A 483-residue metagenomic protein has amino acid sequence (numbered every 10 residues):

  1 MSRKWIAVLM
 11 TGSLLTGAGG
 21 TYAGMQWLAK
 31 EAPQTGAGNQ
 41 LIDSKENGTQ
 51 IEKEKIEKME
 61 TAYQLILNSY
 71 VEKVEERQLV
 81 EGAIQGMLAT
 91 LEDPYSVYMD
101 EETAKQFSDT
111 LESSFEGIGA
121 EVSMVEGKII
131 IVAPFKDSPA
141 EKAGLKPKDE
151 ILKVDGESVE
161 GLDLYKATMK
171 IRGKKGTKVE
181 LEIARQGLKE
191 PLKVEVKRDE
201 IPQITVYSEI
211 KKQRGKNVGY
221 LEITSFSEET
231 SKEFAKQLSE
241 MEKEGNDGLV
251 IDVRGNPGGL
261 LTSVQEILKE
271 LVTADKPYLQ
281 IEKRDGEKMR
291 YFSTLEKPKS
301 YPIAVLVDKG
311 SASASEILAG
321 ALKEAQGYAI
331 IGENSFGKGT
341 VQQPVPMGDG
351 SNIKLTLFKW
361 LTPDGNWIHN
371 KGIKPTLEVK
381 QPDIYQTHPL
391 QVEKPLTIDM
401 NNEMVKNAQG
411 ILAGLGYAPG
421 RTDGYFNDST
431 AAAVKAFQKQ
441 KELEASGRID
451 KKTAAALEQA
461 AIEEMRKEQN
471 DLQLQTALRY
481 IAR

Functional and structural regions predicted by a protein language model:
M1-M124, V159, K166-I201, T205-Y207 (+9 more regions): Intrinsically disordered, Ser/Thr/Pro/Gly-rich linkers and terminal tails that flank and connect PDZ domains
G12, E141, P147, D155 (+2 more regions): Cleft-lining beta-strand/loop regions that shape enzyme active-site pockets
Y70-L79, P94-E101, L249-V250, L279-K283 (+3 more regions): Surface-exposed patches in mature extracellular/periplasmic domains of secreted proteins
M99-K105, P147-I151, G156-L164, N334-S335 (+1 more regions): Short glycine/proline-centered loop/turn elements that form peptide/ligand docking sites
K136-D149, T205-Y207, M404, Y425-F426: PDZ/PDZ-like domain micro-motif
A140, L396-S446, K451-A460: A short amphipathic alpha-helical interaction element
A140-L162, L249-D252, L415-P419, A433-L443: Conserved PDZ fold ligand-binding element
K338, W360-K394: Primarily N-terminal secretory
